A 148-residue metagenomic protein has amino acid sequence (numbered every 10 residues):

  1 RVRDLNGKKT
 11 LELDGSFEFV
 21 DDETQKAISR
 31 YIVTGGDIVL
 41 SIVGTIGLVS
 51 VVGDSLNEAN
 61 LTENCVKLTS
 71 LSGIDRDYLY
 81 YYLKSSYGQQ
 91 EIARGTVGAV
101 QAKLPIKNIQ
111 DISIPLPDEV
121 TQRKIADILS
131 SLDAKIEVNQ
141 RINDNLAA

Functional and structural regions predicted by a protein language model:
R1-R3, P115: Extended boundary segments
R3-G35, S55: Sequence-specific dsDNA recognition surfaces
L40-S41: A generic structural signal for residues embedded in beta-strands
G44-L48: Short, charged beta-turn/beta-strand-edge "cap" motif at the junction between a beta-strand and an adjacent loop
V51-K67: Short, compositionally biased
S55, S70-D75: Ligand-binding loop in jelly-roll beta-barrel domains
L79, N108-A147: Amphipathic alpha-helical segments
S85-I114: Specificity-determining recognition surfaces
